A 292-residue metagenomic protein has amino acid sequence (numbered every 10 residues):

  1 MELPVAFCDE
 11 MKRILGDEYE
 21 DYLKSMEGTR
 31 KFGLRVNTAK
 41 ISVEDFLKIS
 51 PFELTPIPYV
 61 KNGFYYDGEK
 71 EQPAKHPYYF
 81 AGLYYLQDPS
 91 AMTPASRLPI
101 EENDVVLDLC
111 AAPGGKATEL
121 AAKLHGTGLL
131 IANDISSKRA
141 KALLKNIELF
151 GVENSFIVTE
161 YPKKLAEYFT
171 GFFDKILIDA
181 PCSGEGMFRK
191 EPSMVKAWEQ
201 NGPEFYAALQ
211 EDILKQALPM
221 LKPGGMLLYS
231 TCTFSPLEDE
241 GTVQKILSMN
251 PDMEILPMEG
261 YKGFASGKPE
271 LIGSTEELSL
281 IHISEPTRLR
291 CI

Functional and structural regions predicted by a protein language model:
M1-F64: N-terminal auxiliary segments of SAM/dcSAM-dependent transferases
N103-C110: Conserved class I S-adenosyl-L-methionine
P113-H125: Conserved SAM-binding loop of SAM-dependent methyltransferases across substrates and taxa, primarily the Class I
H125, L221-P223: Helix-to-beta-strand junctions that scaffold the AdoMet/dcAdoMet cofactor pocket in Class I SAM-dependent enzymes
I135, K141-Y168: S-adenosyl-L-methionine
K138, K175-K215, C232-D239, G267: Mobile active-site "lid"/loop adjacent to the S-adenosyl-L-methionine
E167-L177: A short acidic, Gly/Pro-enriched loop at the edge of an enzyme's catalytic core that lines a small-molecule cofactor
I281-I292: Single conserved hydrophobic/aromatic residue that forms the stacking wall/gate of nucleotide- or nucleobase-binding
